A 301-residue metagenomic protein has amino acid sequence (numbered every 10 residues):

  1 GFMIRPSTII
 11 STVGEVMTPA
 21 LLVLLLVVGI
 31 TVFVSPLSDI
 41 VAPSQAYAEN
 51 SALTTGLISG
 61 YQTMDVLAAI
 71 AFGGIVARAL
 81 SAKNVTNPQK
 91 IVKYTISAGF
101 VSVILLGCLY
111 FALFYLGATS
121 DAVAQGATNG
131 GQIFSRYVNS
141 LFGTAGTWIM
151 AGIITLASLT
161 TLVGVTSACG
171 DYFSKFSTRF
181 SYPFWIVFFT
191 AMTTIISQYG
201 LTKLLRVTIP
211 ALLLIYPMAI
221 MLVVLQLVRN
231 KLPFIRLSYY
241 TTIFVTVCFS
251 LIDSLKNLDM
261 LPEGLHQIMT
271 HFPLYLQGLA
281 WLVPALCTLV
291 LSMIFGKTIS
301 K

Functional and structural regions predicted by a protein language model:
G1-M17, A82-V85, I195-R206, V223-P233: Membrane-water interface regions at transmembrane-helix termini and the short interhelical loops of multi-pass membrane
M3-V32, I209-I220, Y239-T246: Membrane-interface loop-to-helix entry segments
G29-S38, A46-L113, I149-S158, F244-S254 (+1 more regions): Hydrophobic, membrane-embedded alpha-helices of multi-pass small-molecule transporters
S35, I235-R236, T241-K301: A generic transmembrane alpha-helix motif of multi-pass inner-membrane proteins
K93, F134-W148, K175-Y182: Transmembrane-helix boundary/entry motifs in multi-pass membrane transporters
I104-I133: Extracellular/periplasmic helix-exit of transmembrane alpha-helices
L105, L159, F173-T202, I209 (+1 more regions): Loop-to-transmembrane helix boundary motifs in multi-pass membrane proteins
T147-S177: Membrane-helix boundary/coupling elements in multi-pass transport proteins
